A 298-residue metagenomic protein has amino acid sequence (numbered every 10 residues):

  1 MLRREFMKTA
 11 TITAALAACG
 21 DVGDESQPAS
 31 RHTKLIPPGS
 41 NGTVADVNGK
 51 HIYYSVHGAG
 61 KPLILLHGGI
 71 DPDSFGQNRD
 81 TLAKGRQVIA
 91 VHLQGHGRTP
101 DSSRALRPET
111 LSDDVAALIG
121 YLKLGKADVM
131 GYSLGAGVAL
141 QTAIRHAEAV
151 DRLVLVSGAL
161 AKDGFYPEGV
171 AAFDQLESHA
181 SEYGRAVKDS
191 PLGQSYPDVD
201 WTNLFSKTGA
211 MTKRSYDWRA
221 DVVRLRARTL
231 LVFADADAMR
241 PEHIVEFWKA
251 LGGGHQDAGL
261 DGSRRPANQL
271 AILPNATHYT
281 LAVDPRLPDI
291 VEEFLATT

Functional and structural regions predicted by a protein language model:
E5-G23: N-terminal export signals
K50-R98: Conserved HGGG/HGGXW glycine-rich cap/lid loop of the alpha/beta-hydrolase fold
A90-M130: Active-site loop/oxyanion-hole signature of alpha/beta-hydrolase fold enzymes
L140-R145, L153-V187: Flexible "cap/lid" loop of the alpha/beta hydrolase fold
S206-D221: Active-site nucleophile elbow and catalytic-triad environment of alpha/beta-hydrolase enzymes
L225, L231-F233: Short beta-strand/loop motif that positions the catalytic acidic residue of the alpha/beta-hydrolase fold
A238-Q269, L273-P274: Conserved loop-alpha-helix segment in the C-terminal half of the alpha/beta-hydrolase fold that carries the catalytic
P266-T298: Catalytic active-site module of serine/aspartate enzymes centered on a nucleophile-bearing elbow/loop
